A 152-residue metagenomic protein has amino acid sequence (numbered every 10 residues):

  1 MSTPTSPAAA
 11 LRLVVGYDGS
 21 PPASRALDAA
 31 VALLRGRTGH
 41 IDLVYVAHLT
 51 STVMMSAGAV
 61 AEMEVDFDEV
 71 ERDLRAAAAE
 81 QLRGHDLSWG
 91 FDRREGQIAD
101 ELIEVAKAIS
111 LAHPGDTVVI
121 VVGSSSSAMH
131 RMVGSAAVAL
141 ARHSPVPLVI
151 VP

Functional and structural regions predicted by a protein language model:
M1-A8, E80-I120, S127: Structural beta-alpha unit
S2-V60, H143: Small/aliphatic-rich secondary-structure junction motif
A26-L27, V53-S56, E101-E104, R131-V133: Short, well-ordered secondary-structure micro-motifs
R37, H85, A136, H143-P145: Short, structured coil segments at secondary-structure junctions
D42-V44, G90-R94, V149: General small-molecule cofactor/ligand-binding pocket signal
V60-D73: A short acidic, glycine-rich active-site loop that binds or catalyzes chemistry on phosphate/adenosine moieties
V119-H143: Glycine-rich, Arg-bearing micro-motifs that act as flexible, cationic patches
V146-P152: Short, flexible loop segments at boundaries between secondary-structure elements
